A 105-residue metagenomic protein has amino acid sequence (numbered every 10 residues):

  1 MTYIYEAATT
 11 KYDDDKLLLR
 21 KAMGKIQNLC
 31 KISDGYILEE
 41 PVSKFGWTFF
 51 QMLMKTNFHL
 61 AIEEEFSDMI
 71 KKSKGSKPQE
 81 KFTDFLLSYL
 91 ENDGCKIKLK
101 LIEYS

Functional and structural regions predicted by a protein language model:
M1-I4, F45-F49, N92-G94: A general secondary-structure signal for short beta-strands and their flanking turns/coil in non-transmembrane regions
M1-M23, E103: Short, extreme N-terminal segment that most often corresponds to the first beta-strand
K21-K25, L60-D84, C95: Extended Gly/Ser/Thr-rich low-complexity repeat segments, especially those forming or decorating extracellular
Q27-Y36, L90-C95: Short secondary-structure junctions
K31-S76: Short, intrinsically disordered low-complexity segments
I97-S105: Short acidic DE-rich linear segments
